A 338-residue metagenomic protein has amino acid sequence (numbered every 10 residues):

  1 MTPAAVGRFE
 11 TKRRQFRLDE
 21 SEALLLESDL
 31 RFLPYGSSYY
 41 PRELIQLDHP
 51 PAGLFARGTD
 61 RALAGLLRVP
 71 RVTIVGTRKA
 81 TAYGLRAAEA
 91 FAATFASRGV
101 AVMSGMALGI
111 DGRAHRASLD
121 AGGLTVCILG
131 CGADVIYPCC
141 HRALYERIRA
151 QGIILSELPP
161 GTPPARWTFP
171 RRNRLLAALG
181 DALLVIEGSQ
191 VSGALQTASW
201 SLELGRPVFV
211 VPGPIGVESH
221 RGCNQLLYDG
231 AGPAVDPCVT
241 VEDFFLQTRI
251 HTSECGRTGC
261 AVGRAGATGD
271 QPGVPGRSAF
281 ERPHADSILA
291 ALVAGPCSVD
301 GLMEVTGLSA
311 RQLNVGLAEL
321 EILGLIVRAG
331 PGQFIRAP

Functional and structural regions predicted by a protein language model:
M1-R42: Accessory alpha-helical DNA-binding modules that contact the DNA backbone or grooves
S28-P338: Glycine-biased, small-residue-rich flexible motifs in mid-sequence functional cores and linkers
